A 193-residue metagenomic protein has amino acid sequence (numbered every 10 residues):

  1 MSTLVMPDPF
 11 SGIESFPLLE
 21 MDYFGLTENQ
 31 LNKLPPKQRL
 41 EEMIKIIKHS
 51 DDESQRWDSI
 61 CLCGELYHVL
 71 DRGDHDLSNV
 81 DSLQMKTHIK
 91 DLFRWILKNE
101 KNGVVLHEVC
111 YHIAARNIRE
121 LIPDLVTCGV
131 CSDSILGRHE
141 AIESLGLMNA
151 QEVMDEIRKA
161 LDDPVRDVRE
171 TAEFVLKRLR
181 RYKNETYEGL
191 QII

Functional and structural regions predicted by a protein language model:
M1-G25, N29: Intrinsically disordered, serine/threonine- and proline-rich low-complexity regions of large eukaryotic regulatory
L4-P7, K33-I47, V69-N99, I118-V130 (+2 more regions): Amphipathic alpha-helical scaffolding segments comprising HEAT/armadillo-like alpha-solenoid repeats
G12-Y23, S54-H75: HEAT-repeat alpha-solenoid elements in large eukaryotic scaffold proteins
D52-S54, N102-V104, S134-L136, R166-D167: Alpha-helix N-cap/helix-start positions at coil->helix boundaries
D167-E173, E185-Y187: Boundary/linker segments of alpha-helical solenoid repeat arrays
